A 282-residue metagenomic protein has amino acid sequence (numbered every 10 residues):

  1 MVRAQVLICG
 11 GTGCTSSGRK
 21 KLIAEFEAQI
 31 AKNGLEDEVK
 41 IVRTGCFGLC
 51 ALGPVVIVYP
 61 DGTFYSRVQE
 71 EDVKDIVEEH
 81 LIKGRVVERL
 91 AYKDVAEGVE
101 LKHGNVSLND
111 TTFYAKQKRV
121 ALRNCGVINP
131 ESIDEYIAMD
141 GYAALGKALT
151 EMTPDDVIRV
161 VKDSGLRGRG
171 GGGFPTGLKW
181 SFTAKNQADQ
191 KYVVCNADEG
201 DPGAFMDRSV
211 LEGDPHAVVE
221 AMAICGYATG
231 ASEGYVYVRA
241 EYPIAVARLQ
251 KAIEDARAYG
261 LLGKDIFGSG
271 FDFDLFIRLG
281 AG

Functional and structural regions predicted by a protein language model:
M1-G282: Feature of Fe-S/electron-transfer and energy-metabolism proteins that preferentially highlights extended coupling
